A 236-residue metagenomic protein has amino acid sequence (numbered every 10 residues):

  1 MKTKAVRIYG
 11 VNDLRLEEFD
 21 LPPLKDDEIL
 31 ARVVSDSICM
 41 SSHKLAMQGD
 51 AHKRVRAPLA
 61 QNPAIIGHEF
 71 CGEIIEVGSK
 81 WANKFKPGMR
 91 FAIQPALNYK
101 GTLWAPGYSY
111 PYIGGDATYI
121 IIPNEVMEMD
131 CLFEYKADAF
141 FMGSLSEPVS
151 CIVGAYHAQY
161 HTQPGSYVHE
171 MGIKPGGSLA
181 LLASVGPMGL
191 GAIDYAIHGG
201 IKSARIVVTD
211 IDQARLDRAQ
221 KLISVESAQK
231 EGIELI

Functional and structural regions predicted by a protein language model:
K4, E28-L30, G177-L179: Residues that mark the start of a beta-strand
V6-L14: Extracellular beta-rich ligand/substrate-recognition surface
P22-S37, A51-K100, I113-G114, F133: Glycine-rich beta-strand-centered segment in the early N-terminal region that forms part of a ligand/cofactor-binding
K44-H52: Short Gly/aromatic-enriched secondary-structure transition segments
V77, P148, A183-P187: Glycine-rich Rossmann-fold phosphate-binding loop(s) that bind the pyrophosphate of adenine dinucleotide cofactors
L97-G176: NAD(P)H dinucleotide-binding glycine-rich loop of Rossmann-like/cofactor-binding domains, especially the beta1-alpha1
G176, L182, I193-I236: Adenosine-nucleotide cofactor-binding segment
P187-M188, R215: Hydrophobic/small residue at the entry helix of a nucleotide-binding pocket
